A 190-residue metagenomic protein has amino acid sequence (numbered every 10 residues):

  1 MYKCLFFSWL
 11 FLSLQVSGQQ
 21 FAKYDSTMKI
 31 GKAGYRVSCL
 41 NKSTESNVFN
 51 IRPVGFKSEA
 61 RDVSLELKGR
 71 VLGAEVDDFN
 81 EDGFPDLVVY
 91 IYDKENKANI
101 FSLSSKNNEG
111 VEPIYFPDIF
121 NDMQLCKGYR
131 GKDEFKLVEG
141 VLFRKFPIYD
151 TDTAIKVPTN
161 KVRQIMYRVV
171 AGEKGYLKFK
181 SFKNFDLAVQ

Functional and structural regions predicted by a protein language model:
C4-F11, G18-G34, K42, M123-Q190: Acidic, small-residue rich beta-repeat scaffolds with periodic aromatic anchors
Q19-K68: Flexible low-complexity loop/turn motifs enriched in small/helix-breaking residues
V48-E59, K97-D118, M166-E173: Beta-propeller blade repeat segments, especially FG-GAP/WD-type strand-to-loop junctions in 6- to 7-bladed propeller
D62-V63, E112-N121, K178-N184: Beta-propeller fold detector
L67-L72, D118-M123, D186: Short coil/turn segments at the loop-to-beta-strand junctions that recur within blades of beta-propeller repeat folds
E75-F79: Calcium-binding motifs, dominated by EF-hand helix-loop-helix domains
D82: Acidic carboxylate motifs that coordinate Ca2+ or other divalent cations, activating on Asp/Glu
V89-I91, F146: Recurrent small/Gly-Pro-centered beta-turn motifs in extracellular repeat architectures
